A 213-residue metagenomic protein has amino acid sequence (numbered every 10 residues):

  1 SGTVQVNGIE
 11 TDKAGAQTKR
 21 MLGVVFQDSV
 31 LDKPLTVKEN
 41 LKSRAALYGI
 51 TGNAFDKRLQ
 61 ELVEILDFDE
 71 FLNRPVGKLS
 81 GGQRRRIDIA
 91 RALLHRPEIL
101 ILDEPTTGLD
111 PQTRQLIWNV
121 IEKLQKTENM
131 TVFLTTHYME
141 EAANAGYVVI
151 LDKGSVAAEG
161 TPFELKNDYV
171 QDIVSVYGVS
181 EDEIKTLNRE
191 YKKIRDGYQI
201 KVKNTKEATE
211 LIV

Functional and structural regions predicted by a protein language model:
G2-E10, T18: Conserved ABC transporter NBD signature motif
K42, A46, N53-F71: Conserved ABC ATPase "signature" region
P75-L79: Conserved ABC ATPase signature
R96: Conserved catalytic motifs of ABC-family nucleotide-binding domains
L100-D103: Catalytic Walker B motif of ABC-type/P-loop ATPase nucleotide-binding domains
E159-G160: ABC ATPase "signature
